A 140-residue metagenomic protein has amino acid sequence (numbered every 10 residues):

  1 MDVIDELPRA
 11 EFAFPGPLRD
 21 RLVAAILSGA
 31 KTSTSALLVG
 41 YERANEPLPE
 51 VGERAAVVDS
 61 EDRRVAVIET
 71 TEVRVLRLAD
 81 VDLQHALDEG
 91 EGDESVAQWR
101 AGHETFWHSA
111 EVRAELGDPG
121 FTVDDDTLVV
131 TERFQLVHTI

Functional and structural regions predicted by a protein language model:
M1-V67, V73-I140: Mixed-charge, low-complexity intrinsically disordered regions
